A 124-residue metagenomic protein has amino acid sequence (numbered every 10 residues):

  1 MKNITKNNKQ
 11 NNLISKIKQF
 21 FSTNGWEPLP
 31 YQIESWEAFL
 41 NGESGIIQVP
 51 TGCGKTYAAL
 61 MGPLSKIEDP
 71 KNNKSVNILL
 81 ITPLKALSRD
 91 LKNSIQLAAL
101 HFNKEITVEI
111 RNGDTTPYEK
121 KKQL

Functional and structural regions predicted by a protein language model:
M1-Q19: Conserved ASCE P-loop NTPase core motifs with emphasis on AAA+ ATPases
I14, K18-F20, G25-L124: Conserved P-loop/Walker A NTP-binding site and adjacent catalytic elements of P-loop NTPases
